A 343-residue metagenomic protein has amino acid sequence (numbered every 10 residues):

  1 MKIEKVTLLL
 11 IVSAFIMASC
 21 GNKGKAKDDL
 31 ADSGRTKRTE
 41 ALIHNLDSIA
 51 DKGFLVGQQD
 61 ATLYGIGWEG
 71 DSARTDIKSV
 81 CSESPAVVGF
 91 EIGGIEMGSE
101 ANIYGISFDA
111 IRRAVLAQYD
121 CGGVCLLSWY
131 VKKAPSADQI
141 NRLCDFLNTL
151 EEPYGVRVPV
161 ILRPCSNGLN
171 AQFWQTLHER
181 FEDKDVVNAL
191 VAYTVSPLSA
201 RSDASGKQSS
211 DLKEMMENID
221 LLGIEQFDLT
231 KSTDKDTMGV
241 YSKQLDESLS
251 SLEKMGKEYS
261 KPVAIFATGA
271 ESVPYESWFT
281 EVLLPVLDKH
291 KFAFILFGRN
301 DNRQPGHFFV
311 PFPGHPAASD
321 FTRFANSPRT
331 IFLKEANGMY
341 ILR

Functional and structural regions predicted by a protein language model:
V6-F15: Sec-dependent N-terminal signal peptides
M17-S19: C-terminal motif of bacterial Sec signal peptides marking the signal peptidase cleavage site
K23-V87, N102-G105, L283, E335-R343: N-terminal module-boundary/linker segments of secreted carbohydrate-active enzymes
E40-A41, W68-I77, D109-R113, D145-F146 (+3 more regions): Alpha-helical scaffolding within the catalytic cores of extracellular/periplasmic polymer-degrading hydrolases
F54-Q59, K261-R343: Substrate-binding cleft of secreted/luminal carbohydrate-active enzymes
Q58-Q59, P159-C165, W174-K207, S260-V273 (+1 more regions): Aromatic-lined carbohydrate-recognition surfaces of secreted/lumenal glycan-active proteins
G93-V187: Substrate-binding cleft of extracellular glycoside hydrolase catalytic domains
M215-E271, G314-G338: Glycoside hydrolase catalytic-domain groove-lining segments
